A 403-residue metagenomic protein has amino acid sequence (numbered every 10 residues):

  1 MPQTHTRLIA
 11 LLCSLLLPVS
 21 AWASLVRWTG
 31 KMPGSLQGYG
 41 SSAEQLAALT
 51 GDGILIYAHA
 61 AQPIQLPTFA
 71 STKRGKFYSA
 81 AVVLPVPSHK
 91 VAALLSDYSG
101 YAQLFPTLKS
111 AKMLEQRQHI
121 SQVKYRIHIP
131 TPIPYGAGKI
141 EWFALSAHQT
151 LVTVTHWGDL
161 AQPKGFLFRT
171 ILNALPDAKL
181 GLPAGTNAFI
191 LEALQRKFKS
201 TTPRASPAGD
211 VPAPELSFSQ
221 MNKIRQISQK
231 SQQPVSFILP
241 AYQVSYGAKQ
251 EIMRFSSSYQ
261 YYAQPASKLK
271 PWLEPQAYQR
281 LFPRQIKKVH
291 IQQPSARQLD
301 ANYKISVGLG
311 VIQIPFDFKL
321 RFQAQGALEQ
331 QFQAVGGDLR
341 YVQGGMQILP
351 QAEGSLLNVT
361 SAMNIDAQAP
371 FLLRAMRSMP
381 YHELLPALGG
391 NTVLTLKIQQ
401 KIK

Functional and structural regions predicted by a protein language model:
M1-L11: Bacterial N-terminal signal peptides that target proteins for export
A10-P18: Bacterial N-terminal signal peptides
A21-A93, Q103-L104, L108-M113, I127-W272 (+7 more regions): Hydrophobic-ligand-binding modules of eukaryotic lipid transfer/binding families
S96: Alpha-helical bundle segments that constitute or directly flank the non-heme di-iron/ferroxidase center
T107-I129, R297-V307: Ser/Thr-rich, low-complexity intrinsically disordered terminal regions
K304-S306, G345-I348: Ser/Thr/Gly/Pro-rich, low-complexity flexible regions
V335-G337: Short Gly/Pro-enriched turn/cap motifs at secondary-structure boundaries
S361-M363, A367: C-terminal soluble interaction/assembly domains
